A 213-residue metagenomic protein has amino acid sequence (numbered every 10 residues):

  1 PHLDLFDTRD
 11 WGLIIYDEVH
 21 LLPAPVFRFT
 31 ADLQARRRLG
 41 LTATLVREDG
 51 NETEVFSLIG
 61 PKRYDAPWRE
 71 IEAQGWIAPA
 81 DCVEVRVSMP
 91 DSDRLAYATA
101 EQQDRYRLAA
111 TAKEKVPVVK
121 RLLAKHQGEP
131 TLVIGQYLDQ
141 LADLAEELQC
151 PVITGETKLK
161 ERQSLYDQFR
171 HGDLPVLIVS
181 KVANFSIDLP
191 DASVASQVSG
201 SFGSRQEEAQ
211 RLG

Functional and structural regions predicted by a protein language model:
P1-L5: Inter-Walker segment of RecA-like/P-loop motor cores
D10-G12, I178, F185-S201, A209: A short beta-strand element within the Helicase C-terminal
W11, A35, H126-E129, D173-L174 (+1 more regions): Short, high-confidence coil segments that cap the C-terminus of an alpha-helix and link into the following beta-strand
G12-L13, E18-V83: Post-DEXD/H (motif II) to motif III coupling segment of the RecA-like Helicase ATP-binding lobe
L45, F202-G213: Conserved SF2 helicase motif VI
A78-D104, E146-E147: Short, basic/glycine-rich phosphate-binding loops at helix/coil junctions that contact nucleotide phosphates
A96-E146: Conserved interdomain hinge at the start of the Helicase C-terminal
P130-I134, D139-D143, Q149-I187, E207: Conserved helicase ATPase core of P-loop NTP-dependent helicases/translocases
